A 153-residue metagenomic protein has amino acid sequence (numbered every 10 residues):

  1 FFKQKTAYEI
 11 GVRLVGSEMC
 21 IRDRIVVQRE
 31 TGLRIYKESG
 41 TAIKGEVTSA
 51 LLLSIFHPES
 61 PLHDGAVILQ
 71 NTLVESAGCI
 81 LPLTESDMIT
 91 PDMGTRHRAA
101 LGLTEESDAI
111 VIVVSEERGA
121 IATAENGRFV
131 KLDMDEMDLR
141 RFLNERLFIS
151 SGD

Functional and structural regions predicted by a protein language model:
F1-G16, I21-D23: Single conserved hydrophobic/aromatic residue that forms the stacking wall/gate of nucleotide- or nucleobase-binding
D23-G152: Terminal membrane-proximal soluble interaction domains of membrane-associated proteins
